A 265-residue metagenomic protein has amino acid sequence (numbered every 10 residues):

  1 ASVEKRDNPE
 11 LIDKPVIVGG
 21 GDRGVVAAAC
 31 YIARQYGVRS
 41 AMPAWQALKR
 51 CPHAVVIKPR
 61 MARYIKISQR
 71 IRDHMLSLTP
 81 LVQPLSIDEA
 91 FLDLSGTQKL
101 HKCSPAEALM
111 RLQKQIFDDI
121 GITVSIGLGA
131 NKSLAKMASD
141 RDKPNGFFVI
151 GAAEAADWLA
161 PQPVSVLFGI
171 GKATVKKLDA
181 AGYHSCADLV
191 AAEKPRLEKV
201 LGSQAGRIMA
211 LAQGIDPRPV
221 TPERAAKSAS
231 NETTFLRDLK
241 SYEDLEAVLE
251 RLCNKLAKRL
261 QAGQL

Functional and structural regions predicted by a protein language model:
A1-I87, F91, Q98: Residues that scaffold, gate, or flank divalent-cation-dependent active/transport sites
V3-K5, A28-Y31, L134-D142, A180 (+2 more regions): Short acidic, glycine/serine/threonine-rich loops at helix termini
G37, N131-K143, A212, L252 (+2 more regions): Stable alpha-helical structural segments in soluble proteins, enriched in small hydrophobic residues
R70, H74-L78, R111-I120, K177 (+3 more regions): Generic non-transmembrane alpha-helical segments
L85-E89, G129-K132, L265: Short Gly/Ser/Thr- and Asp/Glu-enriched loop/turn motifs at secondary-structure junctions
S104-S165: Long, highly charged, low-complexity intrinsically disordered interaction regions that mediate electrostatic DNA/RNA
V166, T174-L265: DNA-contacting surface of Y-family translesion DNA polymerases
